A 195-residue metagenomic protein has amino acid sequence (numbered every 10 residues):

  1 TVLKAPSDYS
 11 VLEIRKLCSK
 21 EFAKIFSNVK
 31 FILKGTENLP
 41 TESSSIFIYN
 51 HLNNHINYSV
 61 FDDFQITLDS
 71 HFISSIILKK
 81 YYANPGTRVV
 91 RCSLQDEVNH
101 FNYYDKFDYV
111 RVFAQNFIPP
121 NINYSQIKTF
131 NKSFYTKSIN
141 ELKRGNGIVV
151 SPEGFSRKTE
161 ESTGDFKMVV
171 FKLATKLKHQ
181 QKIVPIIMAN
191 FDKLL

Functional and structural regions predicted by a protein language model:
T1-G86, R91-N116: Membrane-anchoring hydrophobic helices of lipid-metabolizing enzymes
V29-K30, I127-N140: A Trp-anchored, charged/polar loop motif used as the substrate-binding/catalytic surface of acyl/ester-handling
P40, E141-K143: Extracellular/periplasmic catalytic domains that process cell-envelope and extracellular macromolecules
I66-S74, N131-T136, G164-V170: Well-ordered, non-membrane alpha-helical segments in soluble/globular domains
I76, K137, E141, K172-K176: Catalytic-core regions built around general acid/base machinery
K80-R88, I122-K128, K182-D192: Low-complexity, flexible helical/coil segments
K106, R144-L195: A cross-family acyltransferase "interaction/gating" segment
Q115-F130, S156-E161: Surface-exposed cleft-lining segments at the edges of enzyme active sites
